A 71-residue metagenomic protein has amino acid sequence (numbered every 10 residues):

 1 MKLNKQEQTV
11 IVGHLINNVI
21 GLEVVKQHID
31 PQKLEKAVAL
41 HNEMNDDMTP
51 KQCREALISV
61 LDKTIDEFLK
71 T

Functional and structural regions predicted by a protein language model:
M1-H28: N-terminal acidic leader/helix
P31-T71: Low-complexity intrinsically disordered segments
